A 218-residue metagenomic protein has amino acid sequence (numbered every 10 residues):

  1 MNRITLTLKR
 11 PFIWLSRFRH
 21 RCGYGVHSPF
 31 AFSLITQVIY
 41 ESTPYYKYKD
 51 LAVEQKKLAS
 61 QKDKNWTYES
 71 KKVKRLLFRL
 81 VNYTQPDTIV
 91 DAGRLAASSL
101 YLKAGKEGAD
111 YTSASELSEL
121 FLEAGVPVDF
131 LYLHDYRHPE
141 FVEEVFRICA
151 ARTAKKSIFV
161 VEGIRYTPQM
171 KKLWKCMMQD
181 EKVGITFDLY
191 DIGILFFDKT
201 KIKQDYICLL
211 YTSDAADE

Functional and structural regions predicted by a protein language model:
M1-Y132, Y136-I158, R165-S213: A short alpha-helical cap/connector motif
D214-E218: A short, hydrophobic C-terminal helix/tail in secreted or cell-surface proteins
